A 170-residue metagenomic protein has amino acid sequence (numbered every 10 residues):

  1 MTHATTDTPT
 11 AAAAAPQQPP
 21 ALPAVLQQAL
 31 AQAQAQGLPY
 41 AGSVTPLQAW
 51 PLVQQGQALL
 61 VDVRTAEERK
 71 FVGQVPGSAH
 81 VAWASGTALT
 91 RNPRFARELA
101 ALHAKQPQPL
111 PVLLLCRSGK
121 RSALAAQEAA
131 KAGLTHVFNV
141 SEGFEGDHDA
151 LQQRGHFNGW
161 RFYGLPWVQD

Functional and structural regions predicted by a protein language model:
T2-A58, E67-P111, S122-D170: Rhodanese-like catalytic fold shared by cysteine-dependent sulfurtransferases and DSP/PTP-type phosphatases
L60-D62: Structural scaffold elements adjacent to functional motifs in cytosolic proteins
L114-L115: Short, surface-exposed ligand- or partner-binding patches at beta-edge/loop junctions that are enriched in aromatics
